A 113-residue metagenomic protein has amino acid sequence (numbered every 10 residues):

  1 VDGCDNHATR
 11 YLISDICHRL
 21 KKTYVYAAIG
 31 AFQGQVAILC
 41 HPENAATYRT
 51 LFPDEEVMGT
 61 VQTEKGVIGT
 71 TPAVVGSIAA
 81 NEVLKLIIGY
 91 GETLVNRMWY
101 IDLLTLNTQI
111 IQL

Functional and structural regions predicted by a protein language model:
G3-L113: Glycine-rich phosphate/adenylate-binding loop
